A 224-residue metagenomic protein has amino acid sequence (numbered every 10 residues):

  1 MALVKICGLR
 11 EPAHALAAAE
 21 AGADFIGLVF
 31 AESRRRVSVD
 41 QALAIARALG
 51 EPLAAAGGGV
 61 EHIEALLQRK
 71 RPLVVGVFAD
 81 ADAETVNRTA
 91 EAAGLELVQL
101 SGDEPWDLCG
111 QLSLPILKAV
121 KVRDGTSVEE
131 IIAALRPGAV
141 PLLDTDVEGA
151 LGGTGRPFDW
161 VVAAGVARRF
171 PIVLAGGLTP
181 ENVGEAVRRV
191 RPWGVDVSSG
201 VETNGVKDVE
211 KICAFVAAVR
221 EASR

Functional and structural regions predicted by a protein language model:
M1-R224: Conserved N-terminal beta1-alpha1 strand-loop-helix module at the mouth
